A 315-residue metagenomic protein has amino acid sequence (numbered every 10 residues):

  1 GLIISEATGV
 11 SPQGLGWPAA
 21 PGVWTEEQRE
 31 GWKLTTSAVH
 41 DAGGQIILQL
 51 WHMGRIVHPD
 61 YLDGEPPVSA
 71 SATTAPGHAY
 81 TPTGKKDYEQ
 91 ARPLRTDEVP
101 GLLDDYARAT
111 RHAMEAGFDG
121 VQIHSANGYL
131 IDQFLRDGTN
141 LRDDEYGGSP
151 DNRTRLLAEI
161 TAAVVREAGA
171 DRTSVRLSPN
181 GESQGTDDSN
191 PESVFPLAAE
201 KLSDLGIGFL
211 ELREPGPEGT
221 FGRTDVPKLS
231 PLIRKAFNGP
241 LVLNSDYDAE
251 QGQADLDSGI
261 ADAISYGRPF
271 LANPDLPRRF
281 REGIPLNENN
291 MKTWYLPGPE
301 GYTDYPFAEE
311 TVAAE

Functional and structural regions predicted by a protein language model:
G1-E315: Flavin-dependent oxidoreductase catalytic cores
